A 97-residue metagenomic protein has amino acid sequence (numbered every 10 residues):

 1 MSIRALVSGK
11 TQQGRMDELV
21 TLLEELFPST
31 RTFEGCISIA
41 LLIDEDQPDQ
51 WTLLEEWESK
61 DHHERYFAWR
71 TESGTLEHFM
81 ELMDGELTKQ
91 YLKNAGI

Functional and structural regions predicted by a protein language model:
M1-I3, E45: Short, flexible turn/loop "capping" segments at secondary-structure junctions
I3-G9: Active-site-flanking beta-strand signature of metal-NTP-handling nucleotidyl enzymes and homologous cyclase-like
K10-D17: Short, surface-exposed ligand-recognition loops at beta-strand->loop->(often short) alpha-helix junctions that present
E18-L22: Short amphipathic alpha-helical coupling segments at ligand-binding clamshell hinges and other catalytic/signaling
E25, R31-I37, E56-Q90: An amphipathic, aromatic/His-enriched active-site/gating alpha helix that lines ligand/cofactor pockets
P28-T52: Short, glycine- and small/hydrophobic-rich beta-strand elements in well-ordered beta-sheets
L42, L54, Q90-L92: Solvent-exposed beta-strand sheet faces enriched in polar/charged residues
A95-I97: A short acidic, often aromatic-flanked loop/helix-cap motif at beta-alpha or helix-coil junctions that lines enzyme
